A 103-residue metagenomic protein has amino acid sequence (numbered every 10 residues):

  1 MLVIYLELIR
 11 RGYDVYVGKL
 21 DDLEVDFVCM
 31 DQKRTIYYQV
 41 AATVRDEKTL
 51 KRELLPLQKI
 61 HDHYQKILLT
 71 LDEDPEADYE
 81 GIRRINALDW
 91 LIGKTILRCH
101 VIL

Functional and structural regions predicted by a protein language model:
M1-L103: A cross-kingdom feature that marks ATP-driven nucleic-acid transaction machinery
